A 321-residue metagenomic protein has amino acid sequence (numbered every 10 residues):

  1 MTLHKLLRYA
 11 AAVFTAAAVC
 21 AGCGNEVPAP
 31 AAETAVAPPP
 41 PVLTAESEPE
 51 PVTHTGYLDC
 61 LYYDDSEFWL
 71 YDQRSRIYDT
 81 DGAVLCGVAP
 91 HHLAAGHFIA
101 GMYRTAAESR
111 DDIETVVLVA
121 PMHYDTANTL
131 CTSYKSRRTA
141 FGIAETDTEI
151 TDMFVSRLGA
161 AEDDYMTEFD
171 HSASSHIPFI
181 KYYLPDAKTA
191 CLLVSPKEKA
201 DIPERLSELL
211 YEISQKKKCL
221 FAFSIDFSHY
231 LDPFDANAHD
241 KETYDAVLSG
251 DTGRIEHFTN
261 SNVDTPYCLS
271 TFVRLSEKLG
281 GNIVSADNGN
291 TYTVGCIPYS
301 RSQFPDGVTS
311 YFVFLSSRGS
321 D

Functional and structural regions predicted by a protein language model:
T2-A11: Bacterial N-terminal signal peptides that target proteins for export
F14-A17: Repetitive helical segments and hydrophobic/amphipathic motifs
V19-G22: C-terminal motif of bacterial Sec signal peptides marking the signal peptidase cleavage site
N25-A89, L93-E114, Y124-K217, L231-D321: Flexible, D/E/H-enriched segments
E114-V117, L220-A222: Conserved beta-strand elements of the Class I
V119, I180, D226: Divalent metal-coordination and catalytic microenvironments
L220-Y230: Short acidic/histidine-rich active-site segments
